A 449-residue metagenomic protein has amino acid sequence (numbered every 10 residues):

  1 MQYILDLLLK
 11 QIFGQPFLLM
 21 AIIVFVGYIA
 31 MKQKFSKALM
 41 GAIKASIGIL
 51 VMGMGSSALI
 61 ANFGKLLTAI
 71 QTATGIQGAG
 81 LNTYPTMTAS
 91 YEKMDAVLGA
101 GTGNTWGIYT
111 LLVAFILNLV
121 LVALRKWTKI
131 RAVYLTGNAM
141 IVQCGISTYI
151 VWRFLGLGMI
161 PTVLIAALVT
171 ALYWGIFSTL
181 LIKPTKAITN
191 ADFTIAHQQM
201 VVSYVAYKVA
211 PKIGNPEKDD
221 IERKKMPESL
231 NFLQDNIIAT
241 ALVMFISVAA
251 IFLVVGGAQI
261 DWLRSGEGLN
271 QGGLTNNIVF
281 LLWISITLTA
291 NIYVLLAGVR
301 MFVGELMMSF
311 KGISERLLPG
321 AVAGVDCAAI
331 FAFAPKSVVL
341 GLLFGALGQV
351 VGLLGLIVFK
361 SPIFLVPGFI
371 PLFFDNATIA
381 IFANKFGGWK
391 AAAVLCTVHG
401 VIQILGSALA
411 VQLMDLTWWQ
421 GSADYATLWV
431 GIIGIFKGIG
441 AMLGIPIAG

Functional and structural regions predicted by a protein language model:
M1-G55, N104-E305, L317-I330, K385-G387 (+1 more regions): Signature of multi-pass transmembrane helix bundles
A21-I23, L39, Q71-M94, K208-N215 (+3 more regions): Helix-loop-helix junctions within the multi-pass membrane cores of secondary transporters/permeases
G48-G107: Membrane helical hairpin/interfacial module
S56-G64, G406-D415: C-terminal TM-helix exit segments that contain a strictly Trp-centered aromatic cap at the helix terminus
G75-T88, Y109-L117, T136-C144, A167 (+5 more regions): Mid-membrane cores of alpha-helical transmembrane segments in multi-pass membrane proteins, especially transporters
I146, I150, M244-W262, Q349-P362 (+2 more regions): Juxtamembrane "helix exit" motif at the C-terminal ends of alpha-helical transmembrane segments in multi-pass membrane
A377-A393: Alpha-helical transmembrane segments
A391-A410: Cytosol-/stroma-facing membrane-proximal "stalk/adaptor" domains immediately downstream of transmembrane anchors
